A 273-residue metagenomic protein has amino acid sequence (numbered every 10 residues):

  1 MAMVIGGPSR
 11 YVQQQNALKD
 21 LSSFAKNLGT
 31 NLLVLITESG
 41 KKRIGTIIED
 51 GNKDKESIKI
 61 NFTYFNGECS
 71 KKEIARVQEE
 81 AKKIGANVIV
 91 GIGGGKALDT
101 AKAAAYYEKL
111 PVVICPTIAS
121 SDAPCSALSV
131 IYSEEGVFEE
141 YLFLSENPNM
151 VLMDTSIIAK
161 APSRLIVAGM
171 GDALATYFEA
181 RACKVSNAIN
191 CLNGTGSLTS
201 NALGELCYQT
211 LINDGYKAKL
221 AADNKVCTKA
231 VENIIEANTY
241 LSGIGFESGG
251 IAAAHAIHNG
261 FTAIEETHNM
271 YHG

Functional and structural regions predicted by a protein language model:
M1-V88: ATP/NTP phosphate-donor binding region
L18, K41-G45, K71, K96-A103 (+3 more regions): Short glycine/serine/threonine-rich phosphate/pyrophosphate-binding segments that cradle anionic phosphate groups
D20-F24, I47, R76, A103 (+4 more regions): Alpha-helical scaffold segments in soluble metabolic enzymes
N31-L33, N87-V90, P111-V113, N149-V151 (+1 more regions): Structural motif
A81-A104, E108-T117: A short, small-residue-rich loop immediately preceding and capping a beta-strand
Y106-T199: A glycine/threonine-rich phosphate-anchoring loop and its flanking beta-alpha core in nucleotide/phosphate-binding
C191-G273: Active-site segments that bind and position negatively charged phosphate/pyrophosphate groups
